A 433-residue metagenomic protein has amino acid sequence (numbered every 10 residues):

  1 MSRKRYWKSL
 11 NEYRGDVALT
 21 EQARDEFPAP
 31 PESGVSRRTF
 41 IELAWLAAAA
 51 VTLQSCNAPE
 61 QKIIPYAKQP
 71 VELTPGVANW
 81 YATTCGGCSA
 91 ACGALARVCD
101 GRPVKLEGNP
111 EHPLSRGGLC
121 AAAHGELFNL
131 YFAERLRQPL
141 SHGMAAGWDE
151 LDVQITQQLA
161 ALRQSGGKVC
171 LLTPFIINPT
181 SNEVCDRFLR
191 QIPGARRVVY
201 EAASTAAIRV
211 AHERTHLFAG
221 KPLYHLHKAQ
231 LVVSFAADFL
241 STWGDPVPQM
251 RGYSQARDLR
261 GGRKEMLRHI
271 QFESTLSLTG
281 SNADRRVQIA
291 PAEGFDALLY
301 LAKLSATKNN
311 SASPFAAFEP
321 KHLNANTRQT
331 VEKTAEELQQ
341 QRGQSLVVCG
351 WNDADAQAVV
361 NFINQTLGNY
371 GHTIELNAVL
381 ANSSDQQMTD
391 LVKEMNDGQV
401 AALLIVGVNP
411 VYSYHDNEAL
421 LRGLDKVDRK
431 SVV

Functional and structural regions predicted by a protein language model:
M1-A325, V406: N-terminal export/assembly segments and adjacent metallocofactor-ligating motifs of anaerobic energy-metabolism
L151-V169, Q191, L223-L231, T330-S345 (+2 more regions): Glycine-rich phosphate/diphosphate-binding loops that line cofactor/substrate pockets in enzymes
S181-C185, P246-V247, Q357-V360, Y414-E418: Conserved strand-to-helix beginnings and helix N-cap segments that scaffold or border functional pockets
A203-A207, A381-N382, P410-Y412: Short acidic loop-to-helix transition motifs that present clustered carboxylates
R285-N396: Active-site phosphate/pyrophosphate-binding segments
V400-P410: Short acidic, glycine-rich surface-loop motifs adjacent to enzyme active sites
Y412-K426: Flexible, glycine/threonine-enriched loop-and-boundary segments that flank and lead into catalytic domains of large
K430-V433: Conserved small/polar residues in nucleotide/adenosyl-binding loops
